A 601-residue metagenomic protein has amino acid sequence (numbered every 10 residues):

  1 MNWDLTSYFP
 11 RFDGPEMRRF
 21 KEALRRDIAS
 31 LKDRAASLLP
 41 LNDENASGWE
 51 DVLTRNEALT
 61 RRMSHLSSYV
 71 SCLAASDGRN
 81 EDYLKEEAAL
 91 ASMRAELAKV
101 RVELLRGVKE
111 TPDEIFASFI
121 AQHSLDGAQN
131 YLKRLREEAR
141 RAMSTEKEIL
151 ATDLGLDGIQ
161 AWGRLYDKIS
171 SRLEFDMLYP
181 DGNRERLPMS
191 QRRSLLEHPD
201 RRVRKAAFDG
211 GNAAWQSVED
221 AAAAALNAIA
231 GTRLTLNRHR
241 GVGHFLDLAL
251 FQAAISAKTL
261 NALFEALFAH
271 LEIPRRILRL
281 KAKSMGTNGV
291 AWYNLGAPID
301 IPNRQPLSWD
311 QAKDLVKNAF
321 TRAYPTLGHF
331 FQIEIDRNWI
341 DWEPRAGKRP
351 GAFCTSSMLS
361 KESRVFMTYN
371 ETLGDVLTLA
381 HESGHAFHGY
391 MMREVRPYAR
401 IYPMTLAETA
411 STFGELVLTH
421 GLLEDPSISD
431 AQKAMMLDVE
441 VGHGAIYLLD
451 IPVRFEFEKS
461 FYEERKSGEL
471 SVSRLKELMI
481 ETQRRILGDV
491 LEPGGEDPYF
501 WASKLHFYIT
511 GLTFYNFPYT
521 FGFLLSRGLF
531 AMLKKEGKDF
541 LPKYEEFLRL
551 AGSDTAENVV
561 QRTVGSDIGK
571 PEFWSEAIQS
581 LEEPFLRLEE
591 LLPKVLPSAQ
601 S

Functional and structural regions predicted by a protein language model:
M1-P302, D554, E590-Q600: A well-structured
T6, P10-F12, L104-K109, N130-A142 (+7 more regions): C-terminal, non-catalytic "cap/extension" segments appended to globular domains
R238-D247, G289-W292, A352-E362, E382-R393 (+2 more regions): Active-site-adjacent bridging/hinge elements
L280, S284-R322, G328, C354 (+4 more regions): Long, K/E/R/D-enriched contiguous segments that form extended
R304-W309, S360-A380: Short pre-active-site segment immediately N-terminal to the catalytic Zn-binding motif
Q305-L307, I340-K361: Catalytic zinc-binding patch centered on the HExxH motif and its immediate surroundings that defines zinc-dependent
L377, G389-T412: Post-HEXXH active-site segment of zinc metalloproteases
P403-A431, E440-G442, I446, G522: Post-HExxH zinc-binding segment in Zn-dependent metallohydrolases
